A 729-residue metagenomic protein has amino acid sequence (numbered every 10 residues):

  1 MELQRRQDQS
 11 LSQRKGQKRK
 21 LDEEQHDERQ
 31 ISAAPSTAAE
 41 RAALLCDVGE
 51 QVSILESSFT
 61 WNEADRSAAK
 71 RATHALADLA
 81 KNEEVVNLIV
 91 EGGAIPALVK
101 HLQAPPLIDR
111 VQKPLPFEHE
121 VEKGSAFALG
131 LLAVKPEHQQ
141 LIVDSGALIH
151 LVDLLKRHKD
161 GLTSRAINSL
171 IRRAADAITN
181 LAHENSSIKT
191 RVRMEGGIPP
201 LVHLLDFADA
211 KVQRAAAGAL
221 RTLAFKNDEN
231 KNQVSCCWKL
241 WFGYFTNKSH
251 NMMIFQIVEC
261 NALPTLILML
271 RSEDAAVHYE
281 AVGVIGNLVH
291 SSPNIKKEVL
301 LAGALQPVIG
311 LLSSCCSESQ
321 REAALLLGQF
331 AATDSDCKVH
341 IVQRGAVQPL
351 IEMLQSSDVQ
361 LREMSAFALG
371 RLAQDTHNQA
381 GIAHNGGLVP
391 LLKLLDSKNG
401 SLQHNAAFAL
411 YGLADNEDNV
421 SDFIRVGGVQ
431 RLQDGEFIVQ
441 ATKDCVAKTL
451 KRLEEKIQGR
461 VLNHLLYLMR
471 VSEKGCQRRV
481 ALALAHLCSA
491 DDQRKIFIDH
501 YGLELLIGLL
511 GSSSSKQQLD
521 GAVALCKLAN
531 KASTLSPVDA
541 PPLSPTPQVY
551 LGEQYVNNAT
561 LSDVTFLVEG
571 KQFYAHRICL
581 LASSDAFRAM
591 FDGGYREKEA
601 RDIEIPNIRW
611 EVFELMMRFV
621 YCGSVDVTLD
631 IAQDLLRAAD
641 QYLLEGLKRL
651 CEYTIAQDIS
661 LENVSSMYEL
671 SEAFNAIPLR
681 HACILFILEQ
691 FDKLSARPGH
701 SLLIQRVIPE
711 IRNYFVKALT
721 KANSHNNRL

Functional and structural regions predicted by a protein language model:
M1-L729: Long amphipathic alpha-helical tracts in eukaryotic proteins
